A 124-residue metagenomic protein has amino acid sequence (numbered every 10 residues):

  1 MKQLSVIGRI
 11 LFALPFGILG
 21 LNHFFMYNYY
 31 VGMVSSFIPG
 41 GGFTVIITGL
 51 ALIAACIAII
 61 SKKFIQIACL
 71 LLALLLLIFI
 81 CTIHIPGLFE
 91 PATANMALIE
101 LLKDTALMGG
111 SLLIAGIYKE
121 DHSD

Functional and structural regions predicted by a protein language model:
M1-F25, T44-L50, A54, S61-D124: Extended, low-polarity transmembrane helix blocks
I7, M26-P39: Short juxtamembrane and helix-loop transition motifs at transmembrane-helix boundaries in membrane proteins
